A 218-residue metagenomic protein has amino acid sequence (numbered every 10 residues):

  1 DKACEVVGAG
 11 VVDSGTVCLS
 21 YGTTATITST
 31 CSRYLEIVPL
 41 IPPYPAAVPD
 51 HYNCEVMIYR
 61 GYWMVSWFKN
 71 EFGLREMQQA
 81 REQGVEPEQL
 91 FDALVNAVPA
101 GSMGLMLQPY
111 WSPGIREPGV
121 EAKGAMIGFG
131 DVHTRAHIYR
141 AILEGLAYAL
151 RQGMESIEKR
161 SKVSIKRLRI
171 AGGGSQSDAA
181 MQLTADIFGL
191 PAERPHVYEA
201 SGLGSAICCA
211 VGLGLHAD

Functional and structural regions predicted by a protein language model:
K2-A171, Q176-D218: Active-site core segments that coordinate phosphate-bearing ligands/cofactors across diverse enzyme families
